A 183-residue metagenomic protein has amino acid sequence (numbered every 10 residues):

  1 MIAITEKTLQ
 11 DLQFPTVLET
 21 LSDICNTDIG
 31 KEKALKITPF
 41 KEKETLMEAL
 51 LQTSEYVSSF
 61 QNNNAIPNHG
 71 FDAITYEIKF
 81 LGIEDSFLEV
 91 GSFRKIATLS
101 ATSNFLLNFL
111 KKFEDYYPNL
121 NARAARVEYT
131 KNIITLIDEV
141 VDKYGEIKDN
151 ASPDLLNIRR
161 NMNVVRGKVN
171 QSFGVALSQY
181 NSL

Functional and structural regions predicted by a protein language model:
M1-D154, I158: Conserved amphipathic alpha-helical "coupling/scaffold" segments that transmit conformational changes between domains
N157-L183: Extended, Lys/Arg-enriched charged tracts that mediate electrostatic binding to polyanionic substrates
